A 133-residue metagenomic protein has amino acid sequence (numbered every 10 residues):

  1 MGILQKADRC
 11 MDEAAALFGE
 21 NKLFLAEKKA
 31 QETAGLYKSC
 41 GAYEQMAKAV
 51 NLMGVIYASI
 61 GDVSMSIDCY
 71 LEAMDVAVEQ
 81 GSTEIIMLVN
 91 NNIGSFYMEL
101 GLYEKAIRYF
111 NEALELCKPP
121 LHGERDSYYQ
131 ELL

Functional and structural regions predicted by a protein language model:
M1-D12, D62, L102, P119: Short, Lys/Arg-enriched, disordered terminal segments
M1-G2, G41, G81, L121-E124 (+1 more regions): Structural signature of alpha-solenoid helical repeat scaffolds
Q5-S39, S59: Alpha-helical segment of the N-proximal tetratricopeptide repeat
D8-G19, E44-S59, M74, E84-E99 (+1 more regions): Conserved alpha-helical positions within TPR/SEL1-like repeat arrays
A34-L36, E72-V78, E112-H122: Amphipathic alpha-helical segments of tetratricopeptide repeats
